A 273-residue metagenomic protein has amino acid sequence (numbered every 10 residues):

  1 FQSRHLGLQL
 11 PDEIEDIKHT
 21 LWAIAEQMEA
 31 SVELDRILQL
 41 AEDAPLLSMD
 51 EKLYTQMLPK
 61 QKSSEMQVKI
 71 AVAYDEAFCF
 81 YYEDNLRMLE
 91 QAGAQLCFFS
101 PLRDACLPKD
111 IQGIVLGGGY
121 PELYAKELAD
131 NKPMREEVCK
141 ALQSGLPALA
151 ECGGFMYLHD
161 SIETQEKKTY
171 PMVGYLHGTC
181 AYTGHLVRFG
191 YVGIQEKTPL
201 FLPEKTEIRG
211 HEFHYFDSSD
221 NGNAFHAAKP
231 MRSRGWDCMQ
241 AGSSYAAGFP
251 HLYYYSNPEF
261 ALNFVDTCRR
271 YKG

Functional and structural regions predicted by a protein language model:
F1, A73-E76, H214: G-domain G4 guanine-recognition motif of GTPases
F1-K62: Internal gly/pro-rich beta-alpha loop/helix module that stabilizes soluble enzyme cofactors or their anionic handles
F1-L8, E83-N85, K126, D160-S161 (+1 more regions): Short acidic, glycine/serine/threonine-rich loops at helix termini
L34-L38, F99, G273: Flexible, glycine/charged-enriched surface loops at secondary-structure junctions
K60, M66-K132, E136-A141: Phosphate-binding active sites in nucleotide-utilizing proteins
K62-M66, F78-Q91, Q95-C97, Y182 (+1 more regions): C-terminal and late-domain segments of enzyme folds
I114, E151, V173, F213 (+1 more regions): Hydrophobic, well-ordered secondary-structure elements that form the walls of internal hydrophobic environments
P121-T198: Cysteine-nucleophile active-site neighborhood
